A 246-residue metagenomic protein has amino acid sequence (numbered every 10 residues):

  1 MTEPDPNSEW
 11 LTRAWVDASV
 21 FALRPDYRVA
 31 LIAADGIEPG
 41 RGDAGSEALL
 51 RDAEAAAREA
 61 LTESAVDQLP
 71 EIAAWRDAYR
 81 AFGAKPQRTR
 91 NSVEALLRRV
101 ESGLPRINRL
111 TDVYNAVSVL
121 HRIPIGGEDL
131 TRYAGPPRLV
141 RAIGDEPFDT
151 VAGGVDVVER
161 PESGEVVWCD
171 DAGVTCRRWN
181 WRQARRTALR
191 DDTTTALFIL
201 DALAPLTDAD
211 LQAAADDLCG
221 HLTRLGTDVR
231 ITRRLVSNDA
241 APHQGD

Functional and structural regions predicted by a protein language model:
T2-D246: Charge-biased, low-complexity intrinsically disordered regions
